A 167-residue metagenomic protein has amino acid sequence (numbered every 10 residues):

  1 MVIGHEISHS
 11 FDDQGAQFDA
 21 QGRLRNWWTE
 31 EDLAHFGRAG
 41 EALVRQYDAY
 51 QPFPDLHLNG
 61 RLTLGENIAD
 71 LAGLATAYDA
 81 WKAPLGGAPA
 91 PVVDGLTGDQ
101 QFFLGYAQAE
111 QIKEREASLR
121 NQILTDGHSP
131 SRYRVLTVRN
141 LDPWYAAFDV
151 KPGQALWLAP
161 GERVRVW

Functional and structural regions predicted by a protein language model:
M1-F11: Short alpha-helix carrying the canonical HExxH Zn2+-binding catalytic motif
S10-W167: Zinc-dependent metallohydrolase catalytic domains
